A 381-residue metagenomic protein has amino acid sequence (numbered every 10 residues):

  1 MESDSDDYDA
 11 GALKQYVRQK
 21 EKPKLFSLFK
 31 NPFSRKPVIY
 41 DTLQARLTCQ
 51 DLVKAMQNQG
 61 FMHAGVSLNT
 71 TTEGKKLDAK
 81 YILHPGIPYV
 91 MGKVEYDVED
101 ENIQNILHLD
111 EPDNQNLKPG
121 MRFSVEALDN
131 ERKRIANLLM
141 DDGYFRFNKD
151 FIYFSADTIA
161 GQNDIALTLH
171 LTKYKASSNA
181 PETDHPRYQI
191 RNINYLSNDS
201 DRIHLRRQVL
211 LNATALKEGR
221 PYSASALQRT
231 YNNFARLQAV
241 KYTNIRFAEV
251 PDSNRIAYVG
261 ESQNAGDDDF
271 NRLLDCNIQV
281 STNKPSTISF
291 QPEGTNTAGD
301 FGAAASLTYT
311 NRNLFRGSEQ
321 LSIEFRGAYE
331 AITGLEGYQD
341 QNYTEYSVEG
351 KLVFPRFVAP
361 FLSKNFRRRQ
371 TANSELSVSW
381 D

Functional and structural regions predicted by a protein language model:
M1-N296, R326: Periplasmic polypeptide-binding modules associated with outer-membrane biogenesis and secretion
T71, T333-Q339, L362-F366: Outer-membrane beta-barrel translocator domains and adjoining extracellular loop/strand segments of Gram-negative
D268, T297-F301, Y338-T344, R368: Replace "Gram-negative outer membrane beta-barrel proteins" with "bacterial and organellar outer membrane beta-barrel
L274, F301-L307, T344-G350, S374: Hydrophobic, lipid-facing positions within transmembrane beta-strands of outer-membrane proteins
S286-N296, L307, S318-G337, S374-D381: Transmembrane beta-strand segments that form the barrel wall of outer-membrane beta-barrel proteins
N311-N313, F354, W380: Residue-level signature of outer-membrane beta-barrel architecture
L314-Q320, F357-N373: Short loop/turn motifs that connect adjacent beta-strands in outer-membrane beta-barrel proteins
I323, Y343, V348-G350, K364-R367: C-terminal structural cap/anchor segments
